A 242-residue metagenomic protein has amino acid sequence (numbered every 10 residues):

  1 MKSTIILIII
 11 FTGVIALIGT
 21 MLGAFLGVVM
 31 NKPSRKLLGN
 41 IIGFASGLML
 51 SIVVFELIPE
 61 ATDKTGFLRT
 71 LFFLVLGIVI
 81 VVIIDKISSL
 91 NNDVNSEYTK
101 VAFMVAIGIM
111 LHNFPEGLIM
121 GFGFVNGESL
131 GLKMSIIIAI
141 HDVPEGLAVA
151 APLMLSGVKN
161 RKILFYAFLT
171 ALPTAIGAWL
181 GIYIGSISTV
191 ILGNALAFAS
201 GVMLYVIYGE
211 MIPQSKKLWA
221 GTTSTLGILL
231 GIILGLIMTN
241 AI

Functional and structural regions predicted by a protein language model:
M1-I242: Intrinsically disordered, metal-sensing/regulatory segments
